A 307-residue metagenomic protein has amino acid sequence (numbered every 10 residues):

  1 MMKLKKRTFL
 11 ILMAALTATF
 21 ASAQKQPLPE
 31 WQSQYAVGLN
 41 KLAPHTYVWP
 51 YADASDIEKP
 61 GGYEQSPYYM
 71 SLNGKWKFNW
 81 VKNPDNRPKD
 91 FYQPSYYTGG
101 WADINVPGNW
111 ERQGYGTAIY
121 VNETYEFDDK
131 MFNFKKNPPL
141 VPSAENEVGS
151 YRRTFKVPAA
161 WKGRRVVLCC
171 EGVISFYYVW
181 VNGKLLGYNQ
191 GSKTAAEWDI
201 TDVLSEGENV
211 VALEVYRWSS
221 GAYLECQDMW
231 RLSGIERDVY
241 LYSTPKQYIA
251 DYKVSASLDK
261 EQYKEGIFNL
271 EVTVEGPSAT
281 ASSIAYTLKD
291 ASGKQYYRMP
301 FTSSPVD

Functional and structural regions predicted by a protein language model:
M1-K25: Bacterial Sec-dependent N-terminal signal peptides
K25-I104: Hydrophobic alpha-helical membrane-insertion signals
Q26, E30-G38, K59-Y63, K77-V81 (+8 more regions): Accessory beta-strand-rich segments of carbohydrate-active enzymes
K82-P84, D90, G191, V254 (+1 more regions): Residue-level structural signal for beta-strand termini and adjacent loop
N86-Y97, G114-T124, S255: Short, polar loop/linker segments at the starts of domains and inter-domain junctions
K89, T280-Y286: Short flexible loop/turn segments that cap and initiate beta-strands
R164-V166, K264-V272: Structural beta-strand segments of beta-rich domains
V254-E261: Short beta-strand segments of immunoglobulin-like
